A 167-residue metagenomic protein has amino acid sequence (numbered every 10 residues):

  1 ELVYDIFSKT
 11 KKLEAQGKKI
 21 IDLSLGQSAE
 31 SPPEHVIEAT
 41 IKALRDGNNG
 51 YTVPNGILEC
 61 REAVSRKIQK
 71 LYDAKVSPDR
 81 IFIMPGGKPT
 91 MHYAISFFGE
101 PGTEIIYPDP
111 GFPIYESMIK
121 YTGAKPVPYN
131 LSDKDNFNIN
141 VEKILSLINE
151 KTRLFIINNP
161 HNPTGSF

Functional and structural regions predicted by a protein language model:
E1-G86, Y93: N-terminal small-domain helix-loop-helix segment of the aminotransferase-like
K9, A94, K143-L147: CheY-like receiver
G26-S28, K88, F112, N159-P163: Short glycine-rich anion-binding loops that position phosphate/pyrophosphate groups of nucleotides and phosphorylated
K75-I81, P101-E104, K151: Short acidic capping loops at alpha-helix termini that bridge into adjacent secondary structure
F97-I119: Conserved PLP-anchoring active-site segment centered on the Schiff-base-forming lysine
Y121-P126: A short helix-loop-beta submotif of the ANL/AMP-binding
V127, L131-F167: Active-site phosphate-binding strand-loop segment of PLP-dependent enzymes
